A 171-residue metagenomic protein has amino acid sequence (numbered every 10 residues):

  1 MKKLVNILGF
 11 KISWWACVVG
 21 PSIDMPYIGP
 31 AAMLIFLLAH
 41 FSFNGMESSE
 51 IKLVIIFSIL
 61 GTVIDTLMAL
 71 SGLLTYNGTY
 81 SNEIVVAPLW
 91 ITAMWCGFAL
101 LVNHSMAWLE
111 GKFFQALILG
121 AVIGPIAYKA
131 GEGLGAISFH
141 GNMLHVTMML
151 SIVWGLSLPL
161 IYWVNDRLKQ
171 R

Functional and structural regions predicted by a protein language model:
M1-R171: Aromatic-rich, lipid-facing transmembrane alpha helices and their immediate juxtamembrane interface loops in integral
